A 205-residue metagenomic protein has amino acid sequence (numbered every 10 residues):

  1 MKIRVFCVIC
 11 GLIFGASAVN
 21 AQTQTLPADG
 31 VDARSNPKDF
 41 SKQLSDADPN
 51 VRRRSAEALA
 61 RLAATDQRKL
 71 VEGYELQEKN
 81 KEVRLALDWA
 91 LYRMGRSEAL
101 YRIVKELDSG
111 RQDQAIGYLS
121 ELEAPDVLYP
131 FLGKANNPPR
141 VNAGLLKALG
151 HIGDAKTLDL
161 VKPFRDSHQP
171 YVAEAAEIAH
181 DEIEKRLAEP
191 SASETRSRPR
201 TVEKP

Functional and structural regions predicted by a protein language model:
M1-C10: Short, low-complexity, charge-dense intrinsically disordered segments
I13-A21: C-terminal segment of classical bacterial N-terminal signal peptides
A21-A28, T195, V202-E203: Sec-dependent signal peptide cleavage junction
Q22-A33, K42, N50-A64, G73-Y74 (+7 more regions): Structural detector for internal amphipathic alpha-helices that build alpha-solenoid repeat scaffolds
P163, S167-P205: Terminal, low-structured helical/coil segments at or just beyond the last alpha-helical repeat
